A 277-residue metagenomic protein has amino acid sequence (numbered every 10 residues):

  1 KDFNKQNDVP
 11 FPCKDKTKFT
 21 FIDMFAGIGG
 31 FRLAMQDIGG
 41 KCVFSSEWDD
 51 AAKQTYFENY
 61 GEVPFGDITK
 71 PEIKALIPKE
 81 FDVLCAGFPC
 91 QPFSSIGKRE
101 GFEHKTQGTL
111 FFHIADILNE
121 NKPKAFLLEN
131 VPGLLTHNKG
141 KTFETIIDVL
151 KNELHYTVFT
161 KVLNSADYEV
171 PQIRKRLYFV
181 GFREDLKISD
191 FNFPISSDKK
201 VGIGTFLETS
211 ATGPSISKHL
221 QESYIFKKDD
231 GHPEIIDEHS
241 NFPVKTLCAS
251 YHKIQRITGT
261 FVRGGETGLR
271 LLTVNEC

Functional and structural regions predicted by a protein language model:
K1-G40, F44-W48, A52: S-adenosyl-L-methionine
F21, S45, F65, C85 (+1 more regions): Generic enzyme active-site microenvironment
Q36, K53-F57, G61, I147-K151: Class I S-adenosyl-L-methionine
V43-E47, P64, L247: Short, hydrophobic beta-strand segments that form beta-sheet elements in well-ordered domains
D50-T55, L110, E276: Conserved short alpha-helix immediately C-terminal to the canonical SAM/SAH-binding motif I of Rossmann-like
Q54-L76: S-adenosyl-L-methionine
I73-V83, Q91-K253, T260, G264-R270: Class I S-adenosyl-L-methionine
